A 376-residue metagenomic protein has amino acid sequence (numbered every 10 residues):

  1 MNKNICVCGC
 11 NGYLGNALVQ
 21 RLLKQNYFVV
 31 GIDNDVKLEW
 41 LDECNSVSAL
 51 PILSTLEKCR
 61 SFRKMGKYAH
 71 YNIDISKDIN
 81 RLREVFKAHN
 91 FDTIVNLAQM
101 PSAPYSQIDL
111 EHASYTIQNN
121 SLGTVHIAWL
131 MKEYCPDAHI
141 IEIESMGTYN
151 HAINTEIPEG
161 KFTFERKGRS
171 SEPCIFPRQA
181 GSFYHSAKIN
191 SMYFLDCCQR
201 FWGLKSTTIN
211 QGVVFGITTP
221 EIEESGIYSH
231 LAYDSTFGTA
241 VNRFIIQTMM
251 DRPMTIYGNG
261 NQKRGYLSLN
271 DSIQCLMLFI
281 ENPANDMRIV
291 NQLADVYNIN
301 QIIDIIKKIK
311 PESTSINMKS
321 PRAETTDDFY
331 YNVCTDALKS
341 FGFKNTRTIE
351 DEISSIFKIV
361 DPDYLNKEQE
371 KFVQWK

Functional and structural regions predicted by a protein language model:
M1-I217: N-terminal Rossmann-like NAD(P)+-binding domain of SDR-like oxidoreductases, especially those catalyzing
K24, H126, T248-K376: C-terminal substrate-binding subdomain of Rossmann-fold SDR/epimerase-dehydratase oxidoreductases
N120, F237, Y331: Short, conserved glycine- and acidic-residue-centered signature motifs in active-site or ligand-binding loops
Q179, Y233-F237, D295, N345: Residue-level signature of the cytosolic catalytic core of signaling kinases
I189, F201-L204, G216-N242, M250-R252 (+4 more regions): Glycine/proline-rich active-site loop of Rossmann-fold NAD(P)-dependent oxidoreductases
N190, F194-C198, F244, I302 (+1 more regions): Hydrophobic alpha-helix immediately C-terminal to the catalytic Tyr-X-X-X-Lys motif of short-chain
